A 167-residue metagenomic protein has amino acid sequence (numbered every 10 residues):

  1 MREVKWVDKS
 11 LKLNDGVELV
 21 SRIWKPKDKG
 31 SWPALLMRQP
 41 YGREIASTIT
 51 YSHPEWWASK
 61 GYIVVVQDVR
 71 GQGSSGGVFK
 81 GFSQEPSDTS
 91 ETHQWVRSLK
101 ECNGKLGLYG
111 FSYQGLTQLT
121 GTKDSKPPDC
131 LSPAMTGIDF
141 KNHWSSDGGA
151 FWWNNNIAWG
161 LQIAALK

Functional and structural regions predicted by a protein language model:
M1-K29: N-terminal cap/lid segment of alpha/beta-hydrolase-fold proteins
S31-P40: Short beta-strand element of the alpha/beta-hydrolase
S47, G71-G81: Glycine-rich "HGGG/HGxG" loop immediately N-terminal to the catalytic nucleophile of the alpha/beta-hydrolase
S47-V65: Short amphipathic alpha-helix adjacent to the substrate-entry channel of hydrolases
Y51, S59, K123-D124, P128-K167: Accessory cap/linker subdomain of secreted extracellular hydrolases
K80-K100: Alpha/beta-hydrolase active-site loop
K100-Y113: Alpha/beta-hydrolase fold nucleophile elbow
Q114-K126: Short glycine-enriched nucleophile-adjacent loop and the immediately C-terminal alpha-helix near the catalytic center
